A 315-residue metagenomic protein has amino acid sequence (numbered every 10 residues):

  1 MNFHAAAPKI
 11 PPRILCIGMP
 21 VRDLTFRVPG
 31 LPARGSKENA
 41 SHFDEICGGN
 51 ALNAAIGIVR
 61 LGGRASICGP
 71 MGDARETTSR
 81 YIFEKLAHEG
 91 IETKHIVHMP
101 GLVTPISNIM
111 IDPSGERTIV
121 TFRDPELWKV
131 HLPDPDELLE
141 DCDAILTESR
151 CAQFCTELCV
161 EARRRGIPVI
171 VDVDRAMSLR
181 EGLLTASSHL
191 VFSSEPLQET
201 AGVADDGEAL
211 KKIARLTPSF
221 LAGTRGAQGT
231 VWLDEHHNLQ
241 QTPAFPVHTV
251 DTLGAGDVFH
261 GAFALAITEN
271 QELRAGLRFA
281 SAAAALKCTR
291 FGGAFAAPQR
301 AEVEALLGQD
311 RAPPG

Functional and structural regions predicted by a protein language model:
M1-P70, T77, E84, H248: Glycine-rich phosphate/adenosyl-contacting loop at the front of the ribokinase-like
N2-L15, D206-G315: Conserved phosphate-binding/catalytic region of the ribokinase-like
P11, R34-E38, E45, R60-D143 (+1 more regions): Conserved N-terminal subdomain of the carbohydrate kinase-like
L15, S66, L146, I170 (+1 more regions): Structural detector of well-ordered beta-strand residues that form the stable sheet scaffold of enzyme domains
V59, R163, T268: Gly/Ala-rich phosphate-binding loop of Rossmann-like dinucleotide-binding domains, activating on the conserved
L127-P135, Q153, V171-L179: Active-site glycine-rich loop that binds ribose-phosphate moieties when present
T156-Q241, H248: Conserved phosphate/ATP/ADP-binding segment of small-molecule kinases
